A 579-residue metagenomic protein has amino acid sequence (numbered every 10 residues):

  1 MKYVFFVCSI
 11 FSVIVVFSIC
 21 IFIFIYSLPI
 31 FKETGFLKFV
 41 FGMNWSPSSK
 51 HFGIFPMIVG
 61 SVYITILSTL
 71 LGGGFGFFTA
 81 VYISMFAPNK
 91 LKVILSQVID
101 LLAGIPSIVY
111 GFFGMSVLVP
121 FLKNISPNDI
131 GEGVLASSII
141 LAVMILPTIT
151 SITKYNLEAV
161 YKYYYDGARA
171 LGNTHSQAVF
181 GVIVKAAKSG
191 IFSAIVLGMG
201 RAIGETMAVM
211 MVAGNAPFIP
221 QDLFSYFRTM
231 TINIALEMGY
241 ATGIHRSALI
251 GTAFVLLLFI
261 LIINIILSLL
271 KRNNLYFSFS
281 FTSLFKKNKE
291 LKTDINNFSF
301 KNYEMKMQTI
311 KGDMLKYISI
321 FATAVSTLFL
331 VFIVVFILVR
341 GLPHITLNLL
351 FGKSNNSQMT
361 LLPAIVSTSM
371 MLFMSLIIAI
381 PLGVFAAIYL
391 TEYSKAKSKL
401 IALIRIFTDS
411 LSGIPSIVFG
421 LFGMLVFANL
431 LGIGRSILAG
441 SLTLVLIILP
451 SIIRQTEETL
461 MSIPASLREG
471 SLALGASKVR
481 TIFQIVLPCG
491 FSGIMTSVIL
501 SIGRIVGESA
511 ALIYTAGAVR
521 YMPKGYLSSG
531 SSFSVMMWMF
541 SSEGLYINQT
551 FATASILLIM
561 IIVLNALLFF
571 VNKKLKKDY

Functional and structural regions predicted by a protein language model:
Y3, I25-S68, P88, L236-R246 (+3 more regions): Periplasmic/extracellular loop-to-transmembrane helix junction in inner-membrane transport proteins
V59, Y63-L71, F75, T79 (+11 more regions): Hydrophobic alpha-helical transmembrane segments of multipass integral membrane proteins, especially permease/channel
L67-I99, I263, L267-Y276, S375-T408 (+2 more regions): Transmembrane-helix boundary motif in ABC transporter permease subunits
D100-L141, D409-L444: Generic hydrophobic transmembrane alpha-helix motif, especially the helices
P106, L171-G172, P415, L474-G475 (+1 more regions): Glycine/proline-centered hinge or cleavage motifs at structural transition points of membrane proteins
N124, V209-L257, S357, L512-L558: Interhelical loop and adjacent transmembrane-helix boundary motif in polytopic membrane transport permeases
I152-T153, H175-M211, Q455-T456, P464 (+1 more regions): Transmembrane alpha-helices
K154-K162, R169, V196, L236-N296 (+4 more regions): C-terminal transmembrane helix and the adjacent membrane-cytosol boundary/short C-terminal tail of inner/organellar
